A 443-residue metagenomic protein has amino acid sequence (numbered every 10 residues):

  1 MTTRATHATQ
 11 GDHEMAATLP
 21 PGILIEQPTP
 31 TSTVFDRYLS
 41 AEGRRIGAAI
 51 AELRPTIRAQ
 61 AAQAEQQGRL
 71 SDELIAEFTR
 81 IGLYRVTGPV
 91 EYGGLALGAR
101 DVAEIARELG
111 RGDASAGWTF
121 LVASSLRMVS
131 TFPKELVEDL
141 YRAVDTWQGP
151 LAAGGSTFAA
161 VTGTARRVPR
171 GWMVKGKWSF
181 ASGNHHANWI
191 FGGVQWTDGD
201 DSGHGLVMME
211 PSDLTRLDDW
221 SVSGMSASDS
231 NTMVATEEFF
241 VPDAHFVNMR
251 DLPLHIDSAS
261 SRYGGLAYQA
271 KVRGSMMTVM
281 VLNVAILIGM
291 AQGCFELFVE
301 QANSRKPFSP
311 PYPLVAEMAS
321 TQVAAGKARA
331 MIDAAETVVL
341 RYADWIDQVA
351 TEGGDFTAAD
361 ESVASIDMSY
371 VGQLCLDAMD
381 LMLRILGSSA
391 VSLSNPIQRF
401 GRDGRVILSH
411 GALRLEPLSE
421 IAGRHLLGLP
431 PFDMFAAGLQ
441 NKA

Functional and structural regions predicted by a protein language model:
M1-S124: Amphipathic, small/basic residue-rich leader segments at the start of a protein or domain
A48-A51, G289-Q292, E296, G326-D333 (+3 more regions): Generic structural signal for well-ordered, non-transmembrane alpha-helical segments in soluble/cytosolic regions
R58, A62-E65, D333-Y370, L383-V391: C-terminal helix-coil-helix/basic helical segment that borders enzyme active sites and/or dimer interfaces and provides
D72-R80, R85-N188, S202: Glycine-rich flavin
K177-W220, D229: DPxDG-like acidic metal-binding loop motif
G224, T232-I332: Glycine-rich beta->alpha junctions and the first turn(s) of the following alpha-helix
E300-A302, A335-R341, D377: Extended, amphipathic, non-transmembrane alpha-helical segments
L386-A443: Glycine-rich phosphate/cofactor-binding loops in nucleotide/flavin-utilizing enzymes
